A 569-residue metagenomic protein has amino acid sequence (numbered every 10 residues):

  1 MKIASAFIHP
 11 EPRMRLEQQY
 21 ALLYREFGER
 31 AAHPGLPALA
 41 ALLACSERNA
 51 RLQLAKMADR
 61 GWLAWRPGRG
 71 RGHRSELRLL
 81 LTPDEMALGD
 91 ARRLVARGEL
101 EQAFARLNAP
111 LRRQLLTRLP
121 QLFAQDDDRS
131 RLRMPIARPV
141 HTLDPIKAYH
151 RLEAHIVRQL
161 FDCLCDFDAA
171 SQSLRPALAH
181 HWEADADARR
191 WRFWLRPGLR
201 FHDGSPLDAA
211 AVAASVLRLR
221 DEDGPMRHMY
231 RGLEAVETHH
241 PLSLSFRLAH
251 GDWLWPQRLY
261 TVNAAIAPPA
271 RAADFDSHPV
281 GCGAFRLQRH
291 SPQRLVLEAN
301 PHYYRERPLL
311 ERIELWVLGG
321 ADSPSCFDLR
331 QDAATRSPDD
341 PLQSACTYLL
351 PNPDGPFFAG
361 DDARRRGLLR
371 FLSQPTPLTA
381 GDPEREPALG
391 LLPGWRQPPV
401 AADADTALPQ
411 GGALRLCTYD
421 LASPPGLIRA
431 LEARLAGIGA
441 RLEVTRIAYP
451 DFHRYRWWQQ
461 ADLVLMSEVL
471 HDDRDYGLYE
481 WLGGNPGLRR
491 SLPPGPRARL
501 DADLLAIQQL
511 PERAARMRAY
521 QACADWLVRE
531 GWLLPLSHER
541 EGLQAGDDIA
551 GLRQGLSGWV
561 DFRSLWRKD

Functional and structural regions predicted by a protein language model:
G28-A32, L42, E47, R51-Q53 (+2 more regions): Aromatic- and charge-enriched surface segment that lines or borders ligand/interaction sites
E29-P37, L43, E47-N49, G61 (+2 more regions): Ligand/substrate-recognition segments at binding pockets and active sites
E76, R227-A270, A284-R289, R294: Surface-exposed binding/hinge segments that line and control ligand-binding clefts or catalytic entry sites
P135-A184: N-terminal lobe/hinge region of extracytoplasmic solute-binding protein
P139-E153, S205, W255-T261, Q544-R563: A structural "hinge/loop" feature
E298-P301, P341-G367, F371: A bilobed periplasmic-binding-protein/Venus flytrap-type ligand-binding module shared by bacterial periplasmic
H302-S344: Ligand-site clamp/hinge motif
G367-P399, A422-A430, Q459-D569: Detector for C-terminal structural segments
